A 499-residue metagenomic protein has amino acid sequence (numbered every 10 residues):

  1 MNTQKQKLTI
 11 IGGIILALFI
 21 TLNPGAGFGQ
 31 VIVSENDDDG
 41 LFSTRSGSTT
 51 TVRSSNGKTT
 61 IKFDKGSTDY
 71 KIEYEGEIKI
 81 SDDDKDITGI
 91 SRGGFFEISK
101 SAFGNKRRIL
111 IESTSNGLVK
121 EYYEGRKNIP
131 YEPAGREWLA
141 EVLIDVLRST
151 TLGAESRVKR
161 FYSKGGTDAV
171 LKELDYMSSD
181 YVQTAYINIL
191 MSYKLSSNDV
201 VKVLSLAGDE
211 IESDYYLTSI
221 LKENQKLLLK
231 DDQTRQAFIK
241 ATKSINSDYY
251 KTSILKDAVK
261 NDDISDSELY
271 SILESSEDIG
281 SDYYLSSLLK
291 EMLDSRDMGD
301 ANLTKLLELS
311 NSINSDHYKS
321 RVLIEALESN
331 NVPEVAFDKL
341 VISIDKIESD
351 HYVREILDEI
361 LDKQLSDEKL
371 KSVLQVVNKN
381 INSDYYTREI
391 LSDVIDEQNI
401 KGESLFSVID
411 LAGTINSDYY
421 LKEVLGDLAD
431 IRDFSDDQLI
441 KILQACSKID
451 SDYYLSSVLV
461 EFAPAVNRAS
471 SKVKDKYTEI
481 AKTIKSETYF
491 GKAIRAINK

Functional and structural regions predicted by a protein language model:
N2-G12: Bacterial N-terminal signal peptides that target proteins for export
G12-N23: Bacterial N-terminal signal peptides
G27-G29: Boundary at the C-terminal end of the N-terminal hydrophobic targeting segment
E35-K499: Non-catalytic all-alpha helical scaffold/repeat segments
